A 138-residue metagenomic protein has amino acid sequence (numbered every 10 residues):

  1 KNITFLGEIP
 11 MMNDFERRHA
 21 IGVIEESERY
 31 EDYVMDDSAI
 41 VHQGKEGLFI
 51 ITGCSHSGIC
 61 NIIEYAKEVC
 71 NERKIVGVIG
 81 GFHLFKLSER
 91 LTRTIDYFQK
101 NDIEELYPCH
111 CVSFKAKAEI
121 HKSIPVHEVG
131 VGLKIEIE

Functional and structural regions predicted by a protein language model:
K1-K45: Active-site-proximal loop/helix segment associated with metal-binding centers of metalloenzymes
I9, G130-V131: Residues at the C-termini of beta-strands that transition into short coil/loop
E16, K86-S88, I135-E138: Short, charged, surface-exposed secondary-structure boundary motifs
Y33-A39, Q43-I50, C54-G130: Cap/insert and terminal regions of metallo-dependent hydrolase folds
